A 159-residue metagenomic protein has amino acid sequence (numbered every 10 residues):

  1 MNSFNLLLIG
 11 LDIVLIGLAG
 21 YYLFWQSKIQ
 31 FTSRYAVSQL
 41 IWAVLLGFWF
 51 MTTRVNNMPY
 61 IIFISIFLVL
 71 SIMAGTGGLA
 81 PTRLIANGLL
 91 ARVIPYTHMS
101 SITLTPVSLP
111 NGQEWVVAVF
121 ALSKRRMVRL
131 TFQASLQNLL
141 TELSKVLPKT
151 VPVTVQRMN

Functional and structural regions predicted by a protein language model:
M1-G47: N-terminal membrane-targeting/pre-transmembrane regions
N5-L7, T32, V55-F63: Short, aromatic-rich membrane-interface segments at the entry and exit of alpha-helical transmembrane domains
L23-W25, M51-T52, A74-G75: Structural signal for the C-terminal ends of transmembrane alpha-helices and the immediately following loop
R34, V93-Y96, M127-A134: Short amphipathic beta-strand/extended segments with alternating polar/hydrophobic composition
L46-N56, T103-Q113: Hydrophobic alpha-helical transmembrane segments in multi-pass integral membrane proteins
P59-Y96: Conserved beta-hairpin
E114-N159: A membrane-cytosol interface segment of integral membrane proteins
